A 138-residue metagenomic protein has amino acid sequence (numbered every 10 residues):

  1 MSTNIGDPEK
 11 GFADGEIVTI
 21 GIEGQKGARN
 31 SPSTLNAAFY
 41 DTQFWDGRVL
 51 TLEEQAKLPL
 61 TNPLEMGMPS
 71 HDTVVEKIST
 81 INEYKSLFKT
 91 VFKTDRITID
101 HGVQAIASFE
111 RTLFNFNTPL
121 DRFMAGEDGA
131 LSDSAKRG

Functional and structural regions predicted by a protein language model:
M1-R137: Periplasmic c-type cytochrome electron-transfer domains
